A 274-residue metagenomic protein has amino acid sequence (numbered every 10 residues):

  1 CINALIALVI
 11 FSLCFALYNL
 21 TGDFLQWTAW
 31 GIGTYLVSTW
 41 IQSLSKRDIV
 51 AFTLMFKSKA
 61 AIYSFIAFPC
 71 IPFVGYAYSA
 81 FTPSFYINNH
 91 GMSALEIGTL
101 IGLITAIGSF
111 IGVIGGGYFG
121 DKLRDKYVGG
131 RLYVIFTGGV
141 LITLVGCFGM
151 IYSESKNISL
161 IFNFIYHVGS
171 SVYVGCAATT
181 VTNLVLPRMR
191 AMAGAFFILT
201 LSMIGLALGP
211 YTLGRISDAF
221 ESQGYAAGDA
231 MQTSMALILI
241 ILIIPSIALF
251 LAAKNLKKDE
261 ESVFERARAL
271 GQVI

Functional and structural regions predicted by a protein language model:
N3-T28, K59-G116, S170-V174, A178 (+1 more regions): Extracytoplasmic gate region of multi-pass secondary transporters
I6-L8, Q26-Y35, T137, T143 (+1 more regions): Symmetry-related core transmembrane helices of the 12-TM Major Facilitator Superfamily/SLC fold
L17-T28, S93, V128-Y133, R215-L242: A membrane-interface helix-boundary motif in multi-pass transporters
P69, K156-Y173: Hydrophobic core of transmembrane alpha-helices in multi-pass small-molecule transporters, especially MFS/SLC-type
A94-T99, P187-F197, M231: Loop-to-transmembrane helix entry/capping segments in MFS-fold secondary transporters and related SLC/MFSD carriers
D121-G138: Cytoplasmic membrane-interface "Motif A"-like loop-to-helix N-cap segments of 12-TM Major Facilitator Superfamily
D125, A252-I274: Intrinsic disorder in cytosolic terminal tails and internal cytosolic loops of multi-pass membrane transporters
T137-E154: C-terminal ends and interior cores of transmembrane alpha-helices in multi-pass membrane transporters/permeases
